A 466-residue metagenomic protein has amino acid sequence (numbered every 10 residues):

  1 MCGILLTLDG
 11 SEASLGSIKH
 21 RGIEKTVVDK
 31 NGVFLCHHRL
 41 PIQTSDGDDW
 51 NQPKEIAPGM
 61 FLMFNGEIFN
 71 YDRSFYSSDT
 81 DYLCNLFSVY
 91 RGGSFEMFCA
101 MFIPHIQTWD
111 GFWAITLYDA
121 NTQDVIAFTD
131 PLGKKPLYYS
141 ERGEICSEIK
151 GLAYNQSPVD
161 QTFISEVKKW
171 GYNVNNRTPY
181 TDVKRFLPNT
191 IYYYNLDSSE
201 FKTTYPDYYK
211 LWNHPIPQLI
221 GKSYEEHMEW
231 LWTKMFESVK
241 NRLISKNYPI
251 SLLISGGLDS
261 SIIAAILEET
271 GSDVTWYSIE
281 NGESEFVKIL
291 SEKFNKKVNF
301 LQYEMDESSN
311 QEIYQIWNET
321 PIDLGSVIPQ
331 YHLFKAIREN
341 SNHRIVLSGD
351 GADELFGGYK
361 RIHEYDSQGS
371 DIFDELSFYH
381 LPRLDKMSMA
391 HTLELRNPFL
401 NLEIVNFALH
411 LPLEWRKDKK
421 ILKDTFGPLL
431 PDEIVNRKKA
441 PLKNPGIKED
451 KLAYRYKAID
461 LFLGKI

Functional and structural regions predicted by a protein language model:
M1, D182-V183, L187, N342-S348 (+2 more regions): Adenosyl-5′-phosphate
M1-I313: Cysteine-centered catalytic environments shared across enzyme families
Y76, M228, I322-V327, N397-P398 (+1 more regions): Aromatic-acidic/polar surface patches that form glycan- and anion
T80-L83, D110-W113, S326-Y331, L402 (+1 more regions): Conserved glycosyltransferase catalytic-site signature
G221-W232, E319-S326, E394: Short acidic-aromatic active-site loops that bind/stabilize oxyanions
S245-N247, E339-H343: Glycine-rich phosphate-binding loop signature in dinucleotide/nucleotide-binding domains
E283-S341, K360-G369, T392-L393, A408-E414: ATP-dependent adenylate-handling ligase core
